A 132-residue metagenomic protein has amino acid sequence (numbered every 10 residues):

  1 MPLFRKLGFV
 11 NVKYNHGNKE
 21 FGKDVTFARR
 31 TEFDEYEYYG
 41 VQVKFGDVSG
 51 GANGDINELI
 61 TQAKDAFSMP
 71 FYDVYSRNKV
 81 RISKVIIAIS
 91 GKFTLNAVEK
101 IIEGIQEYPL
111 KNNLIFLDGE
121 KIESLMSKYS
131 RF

Functional and structural regions predicted by a protein language model:
M1-F132: Mixed-charge (Asp/Glu-Lys/Arg
